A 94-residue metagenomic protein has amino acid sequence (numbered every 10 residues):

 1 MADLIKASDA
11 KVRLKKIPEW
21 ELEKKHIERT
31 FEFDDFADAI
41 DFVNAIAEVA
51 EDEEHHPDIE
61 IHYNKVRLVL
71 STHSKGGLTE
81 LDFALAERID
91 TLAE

Functional and structural regions predicted by a protein language model:
M1-F36: N-terminal first-folded block
P18-L22, A47-P57, E94: Short arginine-rich
E19, F33, H56-D58, Y63 (+2 more regions): Generic secondary-structure boundary/loop-capping signal
K25-I27, E32, N64-V66, S71 (+1 more regions): Short capping/connector residues at structural and topological boundaries
N44-A45, E87: Solvent-exposed alpha-helix faces
A50-I61, R67-S71: Mid-chain, well-packed structural core segment of small domains
R67-L92: C-terminal structural segments of small proteins and small subunits
